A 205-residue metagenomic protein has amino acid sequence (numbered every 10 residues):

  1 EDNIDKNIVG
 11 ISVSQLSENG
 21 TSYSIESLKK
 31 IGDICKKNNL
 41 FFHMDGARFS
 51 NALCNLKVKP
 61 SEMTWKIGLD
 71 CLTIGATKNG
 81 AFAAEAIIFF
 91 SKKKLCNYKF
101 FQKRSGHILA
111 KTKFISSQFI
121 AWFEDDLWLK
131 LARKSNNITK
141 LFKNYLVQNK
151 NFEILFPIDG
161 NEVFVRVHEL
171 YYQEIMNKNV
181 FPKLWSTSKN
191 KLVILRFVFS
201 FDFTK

Functional and structural regions predicted by a protein language model:
E1, I25, K29, I120 (+2 more regions): Amphipathic, non-transmembrane alpha-helical secondary structure
E1-G46: Active-site phosphate-binding strand-loop segment of PLP-dependent enzymes
D2-K6, A110, S186-N190: Short glycine/proline-enriched loop/turn "hinge" motifs that connect secondary-structure elements and lie
I8-S22, S61-K150, I154-E162: Active-site C-terminal subdomain of aminotransferase-like
S17, R48-S50, K78, F203: Active-site-proximal loop/turn and secondary-structure-junction residues that shape catalytic pockets, frequently
I25-D33, K37, R48-C71: Active-site pre-lysine segment of PLP-dependent enzymes
K140-F142, L146-V147, N151-K205: Conserved C-terminal alpha-helix-loop-beta "cap" of PLP-dependent enzymes that closes/shapes the active-site mouth
